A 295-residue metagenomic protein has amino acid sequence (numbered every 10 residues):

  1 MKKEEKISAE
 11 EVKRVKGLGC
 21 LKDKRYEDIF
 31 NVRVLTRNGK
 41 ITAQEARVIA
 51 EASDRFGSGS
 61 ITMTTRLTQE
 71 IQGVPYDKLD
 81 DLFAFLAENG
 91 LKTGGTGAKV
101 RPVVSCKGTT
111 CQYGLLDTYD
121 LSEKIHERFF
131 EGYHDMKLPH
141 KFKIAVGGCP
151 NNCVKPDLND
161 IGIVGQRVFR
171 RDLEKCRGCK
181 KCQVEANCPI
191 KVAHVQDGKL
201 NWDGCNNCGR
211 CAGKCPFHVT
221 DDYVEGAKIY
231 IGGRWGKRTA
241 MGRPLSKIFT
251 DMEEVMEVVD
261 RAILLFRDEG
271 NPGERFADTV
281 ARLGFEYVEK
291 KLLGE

Functional and structural regions predicted by a protein language model:
M1-K24, G284: Charge-rich, low-complexity segments
E4-I7, V32-C179, G204: Small-residue-enriched alpha-helical segments and adjacent helix-cap loops that form tight helix-helix packing
K13-K40, V104-G108, R243-P244: Short glycine-/aliphatic-rich beta-strand segments at the starts of folded cytosolic domains
G19-K22, I161-G165, A227-W235: Short beta-strand elements
L21-Y26, G57-M63, H194: Short, flexible, solvent-exposed loop/turn segments with mixed acidic/basic and small polar residues
K181-L200, N206, R210-G226: Iron-sulfur cluster-binding cysteine motifs and their immediate structural context in ferredoxin-like electron-transfer
E225-A227, G233-G270: A hydrophobic, small-residue-rich beta->alpha segment in the mid-to-C-terminal subdomain of diverse proteins
N271-Y287, K291: Bimodal "functional hotspot" detector
